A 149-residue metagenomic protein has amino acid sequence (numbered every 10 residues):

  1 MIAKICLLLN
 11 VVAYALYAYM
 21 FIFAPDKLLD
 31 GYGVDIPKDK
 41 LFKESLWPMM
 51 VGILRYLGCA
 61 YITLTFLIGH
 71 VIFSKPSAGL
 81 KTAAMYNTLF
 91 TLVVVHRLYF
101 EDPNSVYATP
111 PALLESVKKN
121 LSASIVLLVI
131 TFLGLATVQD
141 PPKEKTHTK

Functional and structural regions predicted by a protein language model:
M1-Y14, G79-N87: Interfacial segments of alpha-helical transmembrane regions
N10, Y14, L57-G69, A123-L128: Core segments of transmembrane alpha-helices that mediate helix-helix packing or line hydrophobic substrate/ligand
V11-I53: Hydrophobic transmembrane helix segments
K27-K40, Y107-P110, P141-K149: Interhelical loop segments of eukaryotic multi-pass membrane proteins
L46-F73, L89-L92: Core segments of alpha-helical transmembrane spans in multipass integral membrane proteins
T82-F100, S124-V126: Hydrophobic alpha-helical membrane segments
V95-K119: Membrane-helix boundary connector in multi-pass membrane proteins
I125-K143: Membrane-water interface at the C-terminal end of transmembrane alpha helices
